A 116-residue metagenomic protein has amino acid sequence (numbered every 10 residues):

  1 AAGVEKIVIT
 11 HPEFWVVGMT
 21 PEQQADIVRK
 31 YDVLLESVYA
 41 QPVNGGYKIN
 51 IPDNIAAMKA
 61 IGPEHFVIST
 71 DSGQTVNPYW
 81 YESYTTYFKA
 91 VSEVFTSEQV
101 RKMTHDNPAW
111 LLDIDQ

Functional and structural regions predicted by a protein language model:
A1, G18-A25, G45-A56, G73-K89 (+1 more regions): Histidine/acidic-residue-rich catalytic or RNA/ligand-binding cores of hydrolases and nuclease-related proteins
A2-K6, K59-G62, E93-E98: Short helix-capping segments at alpha-helix termini
K6-V8, D32-E36, H65-V67: Structural preference for beta-strand elements that scaffold enzyme active sites
V8-V16: Catalytic beta/alpha-barrel core
P12, V28, A40-G45, S72 (+1 more regions): Alpha-helical transmembrane segments and their immediate juxtamembrane cytosolic regions
L35, D71, V100: Conserved, mostly hydrophobic/aromatic
V38, P63-W80: Short acidic/histidine-rich active-site segments
S83-Q116: Mid-to-C-terminal alpha-helical segments outside catalytic/metal-binding sites
